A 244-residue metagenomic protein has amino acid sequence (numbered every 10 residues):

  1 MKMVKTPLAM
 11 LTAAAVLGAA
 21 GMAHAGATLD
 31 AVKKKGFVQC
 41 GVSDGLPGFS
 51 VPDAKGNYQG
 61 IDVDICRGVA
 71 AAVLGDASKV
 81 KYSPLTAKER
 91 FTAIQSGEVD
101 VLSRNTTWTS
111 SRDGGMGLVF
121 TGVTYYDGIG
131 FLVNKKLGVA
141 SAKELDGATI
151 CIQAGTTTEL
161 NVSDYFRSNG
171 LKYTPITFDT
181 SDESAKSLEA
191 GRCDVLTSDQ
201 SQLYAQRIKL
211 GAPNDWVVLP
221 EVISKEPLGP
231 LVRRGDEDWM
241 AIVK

Functional and structural regions predicted by a protein language model:
A20-M22: N-terminal signal peptide c-region/cleavage motif recognized by signal peptidases
A25-N105, T177: Extracytoplasmic small-molecule ligand-binding "clamshell" domains of the periplasmic binding protein/Venus flytrap
D44, T124-K135, Q200-S201, I208-K244: Periplasmic-binding protein-like
A54-K55, R67-S78, F120, T158-T177 (+1 more regions): Ligand-binding cleft/hinge of the Venus flytrap
D64-V73, K136-V139, K143-T149, A154-T157 (+2 more regions): Extended ligand-binding regions for polar small-molecule ligands
R67, A71, K79-E144, D215-V222: Acidic, polar ligand-binding/catalytic clefts
S78-T86, I152, L171-T180, P220-E221: Short beta-strand-to-loop elements that line the ligand-binding cleft of bilobed periplasmic-binding protein-like
E89, N105-G115, N161-S168, E189-A190 (+1 more regions): A ligand-binding cleft/hinge motif common to bilobed small-molecule-binding domains
